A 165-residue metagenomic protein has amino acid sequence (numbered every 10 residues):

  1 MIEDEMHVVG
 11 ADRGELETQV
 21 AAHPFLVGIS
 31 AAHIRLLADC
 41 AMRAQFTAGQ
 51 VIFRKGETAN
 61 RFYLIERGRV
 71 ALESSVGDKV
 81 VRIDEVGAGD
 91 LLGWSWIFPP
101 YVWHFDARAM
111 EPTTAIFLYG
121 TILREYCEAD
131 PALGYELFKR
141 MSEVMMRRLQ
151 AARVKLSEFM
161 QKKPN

Functional and structural regions predicted by a protein language model:
M1-N165: Cytosolic regulatory regions built on CNB/CRP/Popeye-like sensor folds
